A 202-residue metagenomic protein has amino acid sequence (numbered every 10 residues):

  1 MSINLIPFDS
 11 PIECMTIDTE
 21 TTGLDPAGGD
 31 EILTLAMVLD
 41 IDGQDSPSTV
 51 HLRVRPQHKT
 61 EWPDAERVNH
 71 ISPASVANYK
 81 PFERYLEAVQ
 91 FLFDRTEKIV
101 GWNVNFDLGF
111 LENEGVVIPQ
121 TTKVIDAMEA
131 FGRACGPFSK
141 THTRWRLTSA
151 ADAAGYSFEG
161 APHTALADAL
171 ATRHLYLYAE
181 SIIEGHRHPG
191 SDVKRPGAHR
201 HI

Functional and structural regions predicted by a protein language model:
M1-I6, A153, L170-I202: Acidic two-metal-ion nuclease catalytic site recognized across multiple nuclease folds, prominently DnaQ/RNase D-T
S2-G115, P119-T122, L147-H163: Conserved non-catalytic scaffold segment of RNase H-like nuclease domains
F91, G136, L175-Y178: Residues within well-ordered alpha-helical secondary structure of globular protein domains
K123-D126, D192: Beta-strand segments within the central parallel beta-sheet cores of soluble alpha/beta enzyme folds
I125-H142: Short alpha-helix plus adjacent loop in nuclease-associated cores
A167: Acidic donor-binding loop at a coil-to-helix junction in glycosyltransferase catalytic cores that engages
